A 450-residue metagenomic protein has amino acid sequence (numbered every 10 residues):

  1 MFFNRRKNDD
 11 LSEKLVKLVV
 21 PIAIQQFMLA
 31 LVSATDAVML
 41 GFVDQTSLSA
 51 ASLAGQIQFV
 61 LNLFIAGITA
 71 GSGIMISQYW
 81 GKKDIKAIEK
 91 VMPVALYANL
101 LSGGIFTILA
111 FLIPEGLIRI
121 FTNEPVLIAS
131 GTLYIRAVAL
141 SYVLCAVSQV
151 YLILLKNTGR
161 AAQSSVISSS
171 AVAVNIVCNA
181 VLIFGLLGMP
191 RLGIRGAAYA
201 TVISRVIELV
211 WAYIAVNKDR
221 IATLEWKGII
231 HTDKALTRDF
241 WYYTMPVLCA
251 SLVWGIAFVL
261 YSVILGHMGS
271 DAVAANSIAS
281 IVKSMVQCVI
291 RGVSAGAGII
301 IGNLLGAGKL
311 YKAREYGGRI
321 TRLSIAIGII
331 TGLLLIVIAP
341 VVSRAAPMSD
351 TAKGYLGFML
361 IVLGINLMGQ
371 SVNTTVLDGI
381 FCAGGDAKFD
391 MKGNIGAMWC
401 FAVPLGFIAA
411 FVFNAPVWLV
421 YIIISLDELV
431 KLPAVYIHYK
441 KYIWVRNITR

Functional and structural regions predicted by a protein language model:
M1-P21, I76-V143, P190-M245, I301-N366 (+1 more regions): Short alpha-helical transmembrane segments in multi-pass integral membrane proteins
R6-V38, F42-V43, Q56-G71, M75 (+6 more regions): N-terminal transmembrane alpha-helices
K17-D36, A137, A171, S204-E208 (+4 more regions): Transmembrane helical elements of multi-pass membrane transporters/channels
I22, Q26, A37-V38, G55 (+18 more regions): Transmembrane alpha-helix boundary and packing residues in multipass membrane permease domains and related
I24, M28, V32, L61-I65 (+14 more regions): Residue-level hotspots within pore-lining transmembrane alpha-helices of multi-pass secondary transporters
F27, L31-S49, I118-P125, V181-L192 (+4 more regions): Helix-terminus/linker motif at the lipid-water interface of multi-pass membrane proteins
L48-I108, C145-S164, S262, A275-A339 (+1 more regions): Small-residue-rich hydrophobic transmembrane alpha-helices
T69, V138-N157, S164-N175, A197-A212 (+5 more regions): Short runs within selected transmembrane alpha-helices of multi-pass transporters and secretion channels
